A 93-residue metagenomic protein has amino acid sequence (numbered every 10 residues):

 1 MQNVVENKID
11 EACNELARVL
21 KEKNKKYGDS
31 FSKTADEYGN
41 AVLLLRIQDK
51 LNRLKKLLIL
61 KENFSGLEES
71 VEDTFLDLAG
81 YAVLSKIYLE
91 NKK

Functional and structural regions predicted by a protein language model:
M1-K93: Intrinsically disordered, low-complexity regulatory regions that flank transcription factor DNA-binding cores
